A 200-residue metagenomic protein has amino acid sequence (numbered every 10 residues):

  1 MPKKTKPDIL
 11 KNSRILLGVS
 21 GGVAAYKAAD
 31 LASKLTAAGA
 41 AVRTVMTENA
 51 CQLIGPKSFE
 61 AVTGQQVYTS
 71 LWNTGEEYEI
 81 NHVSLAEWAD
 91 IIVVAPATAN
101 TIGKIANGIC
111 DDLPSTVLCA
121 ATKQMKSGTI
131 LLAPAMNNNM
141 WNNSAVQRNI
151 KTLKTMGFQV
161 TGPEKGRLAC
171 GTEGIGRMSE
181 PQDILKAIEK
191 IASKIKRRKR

Functional and structural regions predicted by a protein language model:
M1-L132, N137-R200: A cross-family phosphate/adenosyl-ligand binding-site feature
